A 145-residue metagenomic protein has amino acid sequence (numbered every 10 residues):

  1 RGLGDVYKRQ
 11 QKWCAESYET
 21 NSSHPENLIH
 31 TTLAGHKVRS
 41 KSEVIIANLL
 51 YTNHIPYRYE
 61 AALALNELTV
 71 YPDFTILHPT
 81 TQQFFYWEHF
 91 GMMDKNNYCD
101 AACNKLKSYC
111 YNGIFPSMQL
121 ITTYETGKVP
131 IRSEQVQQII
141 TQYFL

Functional and structural regions predicted by a protein language model:
G2-Y7: Short, small-residue-biased leader/transition segments that mark boundaries at the very start of proteins
K8-S22: Extended, charge-rich helix/loop segments that form flexible, surface "patches" used to engage negatively charged
T20-A34: A short, surface-exposed helix-loop junction/capping segment
G35, R39, E43, A47: Nuclease catalytic cores
H36-V38, Y51, I55-T80: Active-site metal-binding core of divalent-cation-utilizing nuclease and nuclease-like domains
I45-P56, Y111-F115: Short helix-loop-beta junction
Y71-K105: Short beta-strand-loop-alpha-helix junction that forms the active-site gateway of nucleic-acid-processing nucleases
Y111-L145: Basic, glycine-rich
